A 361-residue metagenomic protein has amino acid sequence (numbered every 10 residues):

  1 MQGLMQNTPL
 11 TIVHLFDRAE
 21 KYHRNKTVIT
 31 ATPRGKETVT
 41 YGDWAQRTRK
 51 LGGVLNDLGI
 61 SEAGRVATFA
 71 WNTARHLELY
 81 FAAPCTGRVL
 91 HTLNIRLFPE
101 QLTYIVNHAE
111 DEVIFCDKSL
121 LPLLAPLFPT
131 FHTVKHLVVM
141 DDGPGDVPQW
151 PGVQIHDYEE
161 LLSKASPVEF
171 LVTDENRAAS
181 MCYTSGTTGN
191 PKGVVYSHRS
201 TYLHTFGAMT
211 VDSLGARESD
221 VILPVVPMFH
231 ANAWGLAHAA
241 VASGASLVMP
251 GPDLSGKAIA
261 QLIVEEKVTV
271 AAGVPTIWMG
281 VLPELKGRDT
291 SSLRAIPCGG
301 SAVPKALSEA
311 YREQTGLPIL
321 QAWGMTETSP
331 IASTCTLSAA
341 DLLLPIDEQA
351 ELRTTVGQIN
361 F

Functional and structural regions predicted by a protein language model:
P9, R24-K26, V153-H156, E160 (+3 more regions): Conserved pre-ATP/AMP-binding loop-to-beta segment of ANL
L15, D57-L58, C85-E160, T173: Structural core segment of the AMP-binding/adenylate-forming
L15-T40, G145: AMP-dependent adenylate-forming
V28-T73, L77-F81, F98-T103, Q154-E160: Conserved AMP-binding/adenylate-forming core of the ANL superfamily
E37-G42, A179-F206: Conserved AMP-binding A3 loop
W44-G53, S163-K164, V194-E218, F229 (+3 more regions): Conserved structural elements of the adenylate-forming
Y202-V221, F229-T269, E284: Conserved AMP-binding/adenylation subdomain of ANL enzymes
A242, V268-G273, L282-R353: Gly/Ser/Thr-rich phosphate-binding loop
